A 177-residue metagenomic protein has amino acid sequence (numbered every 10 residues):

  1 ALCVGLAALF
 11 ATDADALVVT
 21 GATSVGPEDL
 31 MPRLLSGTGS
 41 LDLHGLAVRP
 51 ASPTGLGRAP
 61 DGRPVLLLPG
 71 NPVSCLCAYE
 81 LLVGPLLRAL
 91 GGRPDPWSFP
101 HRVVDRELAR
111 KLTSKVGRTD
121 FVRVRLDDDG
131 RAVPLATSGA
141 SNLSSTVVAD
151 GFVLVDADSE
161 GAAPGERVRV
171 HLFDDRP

Functional and structural regions predicted by a protein language model:
A1-G37: N-terminal small/polar loop signature for handling phosphorylated ligands or for N-terminal nucleophile
L34-P177: Flexible glycine/proline-rich
